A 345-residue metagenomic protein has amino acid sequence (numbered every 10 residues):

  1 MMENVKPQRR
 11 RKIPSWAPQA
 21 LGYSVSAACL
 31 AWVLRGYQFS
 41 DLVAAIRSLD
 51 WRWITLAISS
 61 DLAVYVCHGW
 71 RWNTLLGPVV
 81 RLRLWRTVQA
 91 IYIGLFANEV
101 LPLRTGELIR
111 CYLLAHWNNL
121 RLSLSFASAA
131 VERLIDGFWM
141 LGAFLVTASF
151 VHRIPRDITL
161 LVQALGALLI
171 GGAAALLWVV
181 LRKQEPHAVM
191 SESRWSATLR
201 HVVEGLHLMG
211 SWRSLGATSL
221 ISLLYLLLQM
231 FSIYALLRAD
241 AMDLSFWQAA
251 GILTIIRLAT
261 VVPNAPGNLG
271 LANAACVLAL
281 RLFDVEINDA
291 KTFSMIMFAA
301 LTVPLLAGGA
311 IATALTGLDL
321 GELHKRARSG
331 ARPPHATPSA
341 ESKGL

Functional and structural regions predicted by a protein language model:
M1-Y92, F150-V261, D289-M295, A300-L345: Predominantly cytoplasmic-facing regulatory/coupling regions of multi-pass membrane proteins
V79-V80, H116-N118, D240-A241, R281-V285: Short helix-loop-helix connector
W85-Q89, G106-E107, L120-E132, V285-I296: Membrane-interface alpha-helices at helix entry/exit sites of multi-pass transporters
V88-N119: Extended non-transmembrane interhelical loops and adjacent amphipathic helices of multipass membrane proteins
I93, A97-L101, L124-A148, L168 (+1 more regions): Membrane-embedded alpha-helical segments of transport systems, primarily multispan ion/solute transporters
G94-L103, L253-N273: Transmembrane alpha-helix interface/packing and boundary motifs in multi-pass membrane proteins, characterized by
T105-H116, V146, P266-L282: Re-entrant/interfacial helical elements at transmembrane boundaries that shape and gate the permeation pathway
Y112-L113, F126, W139, L220-I221 (+1 more regions): Hydrophobic alpha-helical membrane segments of integral membrane proteins
